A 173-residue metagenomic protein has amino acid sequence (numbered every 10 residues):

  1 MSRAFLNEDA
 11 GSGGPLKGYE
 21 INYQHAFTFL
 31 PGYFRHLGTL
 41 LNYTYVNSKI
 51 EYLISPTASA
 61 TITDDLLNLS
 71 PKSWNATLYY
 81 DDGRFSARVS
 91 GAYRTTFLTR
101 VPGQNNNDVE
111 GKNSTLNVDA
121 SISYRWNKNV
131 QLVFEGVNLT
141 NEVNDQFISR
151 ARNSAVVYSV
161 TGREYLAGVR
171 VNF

Functional and structural regions predicted by a protein language model:
M1-V101, T140: Gram-negative outer-membrane beta-barrel transporters
E8, T63-D64, D108, S154-V156: Short, P/G- and charge-enriched loop/turn segments at secondary-structure junctions
A10-S12, V109-K112: Outer-membrane beta-barrel proteins
D81-D82, K112, W126: Structural motif
Y93-P102, S123-F173: C-terminal beta-signal and adjacent terminal beta-strands/loops of Gram-negative outer-membrane beta-barrel proteins
V101-E110: Short, surface-exposed loop/helix-turn segments at secondary-structure junctions that function as lids/hinges flanking
D119: Mobile, glycine-rich extracellular loop/lid and propeptide segments that shape or gate substrate/ligand access
